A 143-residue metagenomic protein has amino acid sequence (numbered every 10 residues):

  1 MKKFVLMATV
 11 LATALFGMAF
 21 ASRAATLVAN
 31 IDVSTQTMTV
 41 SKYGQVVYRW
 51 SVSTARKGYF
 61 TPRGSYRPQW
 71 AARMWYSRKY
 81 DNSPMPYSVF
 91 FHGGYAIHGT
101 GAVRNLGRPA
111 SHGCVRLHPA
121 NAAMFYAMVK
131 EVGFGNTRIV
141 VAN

Functional and structural regions predicted by a protein language model:
M1-A8: Bacterial N-terminal signal peptides that target proteins for export
A8-G17: Bacterial N-terminal signal peptides
M18-A24: Sec/Tat signal peptide C-region and signal peptidase I cleavage site
A24-L27, Y59-S65, A72-N143: Exported/periplasmic cell-wall-interacting domains
D32-R63, M128, G133-G135: N-terminal targeting signals for Sec/Tat export/insertion, comprising classic cleavable signal peptides
T37-T39, R67, A96: General beta-strand recognition
S51-S53, R67, V140: Generic structural detector for well-ordered beta-strands
V52-T54, W70, G99: Active-site donor-binding loop signature of nucleotide-sugar glycosyltransferases
